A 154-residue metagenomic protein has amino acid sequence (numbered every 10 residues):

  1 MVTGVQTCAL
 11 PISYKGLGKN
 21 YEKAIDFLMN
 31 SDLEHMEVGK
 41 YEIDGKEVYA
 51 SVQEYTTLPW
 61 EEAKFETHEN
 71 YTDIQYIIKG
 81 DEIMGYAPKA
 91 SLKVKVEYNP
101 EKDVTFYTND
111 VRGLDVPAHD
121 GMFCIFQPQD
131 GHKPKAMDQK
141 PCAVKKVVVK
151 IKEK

Functional and structural regions predicted by a protein language model:
M1-C8: Single conserved hydrophobic/aromatic residue that forms the stacking wall/gate of nucleotide- or nucleobase-binding
D44-G45, E62-D73, A90-N99, V111 (+1 more regions): A short beta-loop-beta micro-motif enriched in histidine and acidic residues
A50-H68, I78-K93, P128: Conserved short histidine dyad/triad with adjacent acidic residue
Q53-E69, P100-R112, K133: Short acidic (Asp/Glu) patches
N70-E82, P88-A90, E97-T108, K150-I151: Short, conserved beta-strand element in jelly-roll/cupin
P117-K135: Conserved metal-binding segment of the jelly-roll/cupin
F123-I125, P141-K154: A short hydrophobic beta-strand segment most commonly corresponding to one strand of the jelly-roll/cupin
A136-K140: Short proline/glycine-enriched turn/loop segments at secondary-structure junctions
